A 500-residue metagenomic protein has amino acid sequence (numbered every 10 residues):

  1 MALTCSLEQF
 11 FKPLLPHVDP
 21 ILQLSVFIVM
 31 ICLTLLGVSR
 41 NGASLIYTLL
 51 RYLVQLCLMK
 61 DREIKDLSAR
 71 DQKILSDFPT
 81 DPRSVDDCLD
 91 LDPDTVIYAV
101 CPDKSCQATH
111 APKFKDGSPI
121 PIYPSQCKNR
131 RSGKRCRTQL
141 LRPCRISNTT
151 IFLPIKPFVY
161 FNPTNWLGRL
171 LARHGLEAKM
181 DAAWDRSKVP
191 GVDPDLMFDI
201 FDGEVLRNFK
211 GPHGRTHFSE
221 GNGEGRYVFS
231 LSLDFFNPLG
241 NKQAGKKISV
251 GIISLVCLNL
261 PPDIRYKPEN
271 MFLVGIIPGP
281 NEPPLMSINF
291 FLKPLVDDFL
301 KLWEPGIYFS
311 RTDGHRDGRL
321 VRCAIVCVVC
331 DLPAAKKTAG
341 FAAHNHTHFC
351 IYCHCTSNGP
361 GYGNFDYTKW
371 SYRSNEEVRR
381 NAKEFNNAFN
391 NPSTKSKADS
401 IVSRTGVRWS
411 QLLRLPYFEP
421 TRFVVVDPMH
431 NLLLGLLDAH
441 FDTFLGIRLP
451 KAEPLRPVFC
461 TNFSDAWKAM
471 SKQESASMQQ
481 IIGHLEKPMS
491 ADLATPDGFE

Functional and structural regions predicted by a protein language model:
M1-A99: N-terminal alpha-helical interaction blocks
R51, R265-Y266, K336, A343: Long C-terminal interaction/binding lobes of large macromolecular proteins
T80-V100, S105-I122, T338-H344: Short, flexible, mixed-charge glycine/proline-rich loop motifs that serve as phosphate/nucleic-acid-contacting
C106-A108, S132, D234-P238, Q243 (+7 more regions): Conserved beta-strand elements of beta-rich interaction domains across eukaryotes, especially beta-propellers
F114-K115, P119-P124, R130-L206, K301-E500: Domain-level detector for long, ordered catalytic/regulatory cores in large eukaryotic signaling and trafficking
N208-N281: Acidic, metal-ligating active-site segments
P284-L292: Phosphate/oxyanion-binding active-site loops and adjacent basic polyanion-contact surfaces
